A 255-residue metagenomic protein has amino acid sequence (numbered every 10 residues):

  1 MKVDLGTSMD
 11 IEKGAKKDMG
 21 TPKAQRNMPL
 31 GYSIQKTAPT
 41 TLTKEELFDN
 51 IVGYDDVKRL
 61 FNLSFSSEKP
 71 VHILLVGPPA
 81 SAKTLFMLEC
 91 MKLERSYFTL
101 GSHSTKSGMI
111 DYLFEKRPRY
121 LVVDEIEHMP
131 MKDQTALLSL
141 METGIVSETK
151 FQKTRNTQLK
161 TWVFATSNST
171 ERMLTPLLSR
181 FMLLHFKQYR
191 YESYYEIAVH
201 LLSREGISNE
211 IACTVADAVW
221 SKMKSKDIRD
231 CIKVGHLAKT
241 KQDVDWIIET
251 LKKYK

Functional and structural regions predicted by a protein language model:
V3-G6, E12-F48: Conserved ASCE P-loop NTPase core motifs with emphasis on AAA+ ATPases
Q35-H72: Pre-Walker A (pre-P-loop) alpha-helix and adjacent loop at the N terminus of AAA/AAA+ ATPase modules, a conserved
F65-T99, F114: Walker A/P-loop
P79, E148-T166: AAA+/SF3 P-loop NTPase mechanochemical coupling elements
F86-E89, P118-G144, T170-S179: Conserved AAA+/SF3 P-loop NTPase catalytic/coupling segment centered on the Walker-B
E94-Y120: Short glycine-rich substrate-engagement loop in P-loop NTPases that contacts/grips substrate
L174-I207: Conserved AAA+ ATPase core "coupling" helix
I207-Y254: Conserved AAA+ ATPase small/helical "lid" subdomain
